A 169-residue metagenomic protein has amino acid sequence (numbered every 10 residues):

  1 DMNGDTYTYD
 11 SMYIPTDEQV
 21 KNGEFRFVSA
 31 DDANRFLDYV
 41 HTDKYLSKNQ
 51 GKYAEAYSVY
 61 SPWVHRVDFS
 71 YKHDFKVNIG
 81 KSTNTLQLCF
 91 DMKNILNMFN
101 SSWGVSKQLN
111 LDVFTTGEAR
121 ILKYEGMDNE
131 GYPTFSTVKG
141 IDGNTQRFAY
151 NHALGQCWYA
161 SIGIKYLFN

Functional and structural regions predicted by a protein language model:
D1-N169: Short, solvent-exposed micro-motifs at the edges of structured domains
